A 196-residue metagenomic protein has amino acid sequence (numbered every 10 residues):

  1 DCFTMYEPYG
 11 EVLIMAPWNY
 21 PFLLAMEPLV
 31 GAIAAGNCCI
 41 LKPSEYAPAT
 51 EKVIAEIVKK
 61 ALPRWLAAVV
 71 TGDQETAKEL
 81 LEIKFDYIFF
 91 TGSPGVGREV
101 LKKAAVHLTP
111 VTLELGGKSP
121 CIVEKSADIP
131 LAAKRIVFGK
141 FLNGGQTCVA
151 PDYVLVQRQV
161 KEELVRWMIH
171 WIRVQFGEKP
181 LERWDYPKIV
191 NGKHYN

Functional and structural regions predicted by a protein language model:
D1-C2, Y186: N-terminal Rossmann-like NAD(P)+-binding subdomain of aldehyde/semialdehyde dehydrogenases
C2-L131: Rossmann-like NAD(P) dinucleotide-binding subdomain of oxidoreductase/dehydrogenase enzymes
L62, G95-N196: ALDH superfamily catalytic-core signature
